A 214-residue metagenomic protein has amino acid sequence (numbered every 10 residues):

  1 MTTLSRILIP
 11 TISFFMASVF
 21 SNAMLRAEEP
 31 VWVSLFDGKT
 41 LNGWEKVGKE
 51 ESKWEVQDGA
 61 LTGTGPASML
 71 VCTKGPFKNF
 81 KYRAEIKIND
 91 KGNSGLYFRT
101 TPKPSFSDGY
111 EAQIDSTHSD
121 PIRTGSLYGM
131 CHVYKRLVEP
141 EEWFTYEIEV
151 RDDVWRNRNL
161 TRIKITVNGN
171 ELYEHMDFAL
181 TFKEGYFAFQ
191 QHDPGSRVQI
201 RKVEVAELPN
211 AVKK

Functional and structural regions predicted by a protein language model:
M1-S13, V19-N22: Bacterial N-terminal signal peptides that target proteins for export
P10-T11, M16, W32, T73: N-terminal leader/targeting signatures
T11, F15-A17, R136, N157: N-terminal hydrophobic alpha-helix used for membrane targeting or insertion
M24-K214: Carbohydrate-interacting regions of secretory-pathway proteins
